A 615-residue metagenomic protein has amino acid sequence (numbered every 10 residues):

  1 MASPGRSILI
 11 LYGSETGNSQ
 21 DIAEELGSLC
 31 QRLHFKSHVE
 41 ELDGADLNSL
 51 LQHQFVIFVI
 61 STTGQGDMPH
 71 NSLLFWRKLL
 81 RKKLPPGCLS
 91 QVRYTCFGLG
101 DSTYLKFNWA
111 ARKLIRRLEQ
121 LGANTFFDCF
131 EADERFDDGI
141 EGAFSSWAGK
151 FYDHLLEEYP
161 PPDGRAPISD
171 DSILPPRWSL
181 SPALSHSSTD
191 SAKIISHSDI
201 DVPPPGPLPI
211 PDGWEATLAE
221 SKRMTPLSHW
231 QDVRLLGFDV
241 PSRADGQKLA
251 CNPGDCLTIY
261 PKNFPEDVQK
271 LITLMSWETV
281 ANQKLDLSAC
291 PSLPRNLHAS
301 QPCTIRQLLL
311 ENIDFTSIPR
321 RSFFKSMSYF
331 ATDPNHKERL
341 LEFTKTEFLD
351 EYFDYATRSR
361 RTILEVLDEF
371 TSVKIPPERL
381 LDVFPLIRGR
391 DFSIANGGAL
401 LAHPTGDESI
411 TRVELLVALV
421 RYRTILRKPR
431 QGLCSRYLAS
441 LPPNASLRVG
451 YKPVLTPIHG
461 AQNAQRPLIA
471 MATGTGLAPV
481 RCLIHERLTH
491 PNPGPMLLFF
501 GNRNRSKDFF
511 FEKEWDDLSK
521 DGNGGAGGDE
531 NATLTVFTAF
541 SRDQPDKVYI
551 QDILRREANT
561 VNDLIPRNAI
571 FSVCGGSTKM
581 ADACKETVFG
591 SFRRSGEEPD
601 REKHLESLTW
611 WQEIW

Functional and structural regions predicted by a protein language model:
M1-W615: FNR-like FAD-binding dehydrogenase module
